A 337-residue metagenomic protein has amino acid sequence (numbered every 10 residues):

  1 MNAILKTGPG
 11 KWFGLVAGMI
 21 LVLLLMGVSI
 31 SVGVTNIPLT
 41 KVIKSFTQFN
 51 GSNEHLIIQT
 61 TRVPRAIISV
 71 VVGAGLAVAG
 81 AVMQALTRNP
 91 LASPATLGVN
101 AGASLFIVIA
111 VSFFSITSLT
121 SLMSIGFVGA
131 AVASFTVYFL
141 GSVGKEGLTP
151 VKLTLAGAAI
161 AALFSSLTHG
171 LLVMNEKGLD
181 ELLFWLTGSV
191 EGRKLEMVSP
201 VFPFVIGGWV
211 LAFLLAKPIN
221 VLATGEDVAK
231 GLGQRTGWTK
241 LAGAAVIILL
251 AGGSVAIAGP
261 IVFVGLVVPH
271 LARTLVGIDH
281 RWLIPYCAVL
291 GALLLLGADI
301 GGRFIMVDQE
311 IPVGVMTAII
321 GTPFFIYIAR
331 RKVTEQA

Functional and structural regions predicted by a protein language model:
M1-A337: Alpha-helical transmembrane segments in inner-membrane proteins
